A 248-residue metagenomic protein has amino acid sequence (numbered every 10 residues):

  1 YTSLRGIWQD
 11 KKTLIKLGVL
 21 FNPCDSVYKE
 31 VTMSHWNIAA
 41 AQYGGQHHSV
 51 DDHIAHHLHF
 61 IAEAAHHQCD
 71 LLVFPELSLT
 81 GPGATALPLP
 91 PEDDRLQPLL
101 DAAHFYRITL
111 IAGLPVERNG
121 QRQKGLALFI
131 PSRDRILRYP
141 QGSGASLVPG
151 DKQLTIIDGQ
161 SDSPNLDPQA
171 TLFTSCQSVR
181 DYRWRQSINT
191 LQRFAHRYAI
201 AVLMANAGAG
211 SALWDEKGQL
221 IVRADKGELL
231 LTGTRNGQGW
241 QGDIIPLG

Functional and structural regions predicted by a protein language model:
Y1-T2, K11-K12: Short terminal hydrophobic/aromatic SLiMs and anchors at protein ends
S34-I38: Extreme N-terminal starter segment of soluble prokaryotic enzymes
V50-S132, D181-I200: Cys-nucleophile CN-hydrolase/nitrilase-fold catalytic domain and related Cys-dependent amidase chemistry that acts on
D94-I111, S163-L230: CN hydrolase (nitrilase-like) catalytic-core segments centered on the catalytic cysteine and neighboring Lys/Glu
E117-A170, R180-N189, G227, G239 (+1 more regions): Active-site catalytic loop in hydrolytic enzyme cores
